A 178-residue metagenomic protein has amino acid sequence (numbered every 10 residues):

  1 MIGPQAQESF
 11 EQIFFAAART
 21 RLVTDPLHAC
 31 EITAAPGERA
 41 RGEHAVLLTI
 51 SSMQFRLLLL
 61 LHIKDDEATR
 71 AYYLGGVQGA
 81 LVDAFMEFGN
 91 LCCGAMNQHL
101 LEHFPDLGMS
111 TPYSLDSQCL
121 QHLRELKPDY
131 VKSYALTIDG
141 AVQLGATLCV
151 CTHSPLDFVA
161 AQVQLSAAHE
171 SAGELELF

Functional and structural regions predicted by a protein language model:
M1-F178: N-terminal auxiliary interaction/assembly segments of multi-subunit proteins
